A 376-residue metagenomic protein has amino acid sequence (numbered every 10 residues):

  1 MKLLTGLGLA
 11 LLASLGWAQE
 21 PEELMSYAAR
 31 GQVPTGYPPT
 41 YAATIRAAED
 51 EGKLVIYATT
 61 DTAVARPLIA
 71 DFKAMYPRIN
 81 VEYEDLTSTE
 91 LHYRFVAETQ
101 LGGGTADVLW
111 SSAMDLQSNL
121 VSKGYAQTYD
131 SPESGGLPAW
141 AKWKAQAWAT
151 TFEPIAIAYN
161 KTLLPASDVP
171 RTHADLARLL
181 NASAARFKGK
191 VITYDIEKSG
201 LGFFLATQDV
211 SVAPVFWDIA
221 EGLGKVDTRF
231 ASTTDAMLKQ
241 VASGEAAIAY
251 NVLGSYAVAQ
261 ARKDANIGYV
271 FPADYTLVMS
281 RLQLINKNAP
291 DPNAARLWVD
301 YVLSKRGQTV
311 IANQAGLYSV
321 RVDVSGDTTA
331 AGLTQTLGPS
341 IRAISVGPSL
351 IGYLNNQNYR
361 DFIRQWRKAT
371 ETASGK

Functional and structural regions predicted by a protein language model:
A13-L15: N-terminal signal peptide c-region/cleavage motif recognized by signal peptidases
Q19-R30, P34-Y37, K239, A343-K376: Conserved C-terminal helix/tail region of periplasmic/extracytoplasmic solute-binding proteins
P21-E22, P38-E49, T59-N80, I157: Short, polar/charged alpha-helical segment
V55-I69, E82-V96, G104-E245: Extracytoplasmic ligand-binding site segments that recognize negatively charged/polar headgroups
D115-N119, I248-N266: A ligand-binding cleft/hinge motif common to bilobed small-molecule-binding domains
F152-A156, I219-G224, F230, D235 (+1 more regions): Periplasmic-binding protein-like
A156-L163, L205-Q208, M279-D291, V310: A bilobed periplasmic-binding-protein/Venus flytrap-type ligand-binding module shared by bacterial periplasmic
R281, N286-G347: Mature extracytoplasmic/periplasmic domains
